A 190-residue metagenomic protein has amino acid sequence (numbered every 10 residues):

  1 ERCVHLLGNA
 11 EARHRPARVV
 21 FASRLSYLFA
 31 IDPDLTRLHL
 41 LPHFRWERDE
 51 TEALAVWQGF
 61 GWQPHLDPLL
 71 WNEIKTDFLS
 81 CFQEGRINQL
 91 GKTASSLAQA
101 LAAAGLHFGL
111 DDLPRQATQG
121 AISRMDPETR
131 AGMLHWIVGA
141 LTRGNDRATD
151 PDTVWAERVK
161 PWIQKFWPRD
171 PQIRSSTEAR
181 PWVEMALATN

Functional and structural regions predicted by a protein language model:
E1-N190: Non-catalytic all-alpha helical scaffold/repeat segments
